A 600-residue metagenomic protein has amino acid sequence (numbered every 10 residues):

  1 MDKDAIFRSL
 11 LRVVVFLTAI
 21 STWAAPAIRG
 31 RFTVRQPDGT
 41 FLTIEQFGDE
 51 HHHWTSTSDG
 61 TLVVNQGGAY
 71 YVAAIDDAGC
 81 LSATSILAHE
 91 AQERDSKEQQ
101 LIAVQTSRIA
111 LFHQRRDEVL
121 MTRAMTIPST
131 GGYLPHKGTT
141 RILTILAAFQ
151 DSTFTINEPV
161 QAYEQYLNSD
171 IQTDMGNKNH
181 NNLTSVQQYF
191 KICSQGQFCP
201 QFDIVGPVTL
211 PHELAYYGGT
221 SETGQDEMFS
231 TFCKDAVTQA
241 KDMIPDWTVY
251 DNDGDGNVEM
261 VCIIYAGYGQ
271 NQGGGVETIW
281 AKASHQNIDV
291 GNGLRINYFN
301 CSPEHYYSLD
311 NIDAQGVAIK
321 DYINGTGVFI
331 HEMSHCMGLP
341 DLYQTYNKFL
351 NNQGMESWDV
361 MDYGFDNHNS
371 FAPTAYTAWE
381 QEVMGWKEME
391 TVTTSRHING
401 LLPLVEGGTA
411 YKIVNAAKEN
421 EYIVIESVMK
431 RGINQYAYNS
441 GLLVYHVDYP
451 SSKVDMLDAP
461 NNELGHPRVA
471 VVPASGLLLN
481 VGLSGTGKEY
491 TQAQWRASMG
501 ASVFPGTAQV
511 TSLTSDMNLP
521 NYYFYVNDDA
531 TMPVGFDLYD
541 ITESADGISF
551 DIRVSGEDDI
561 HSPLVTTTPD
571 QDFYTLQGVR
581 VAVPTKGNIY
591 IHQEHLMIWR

Functional and structural regions predicted by a protein language model:
M1-P26: Bacterial Sec-dependent N-terminal signal peptides
A5, N588-R600: C-terminal tail/sorting-segment detector
W23-G131, A416: N-terminal prosegments of processed precursors
T33, V328, Q571-D572: A residue-level detector for well-ordered beta-strand positions
L42-I44, H52-S56, V72, L81-A83 (+5 more regions): Short, solvent-exposed loop/turn elements at domain surfaces
Q99-F329, P340-F349, V447, S452-V554: Propeptide-to-catalytic entry region of secreted or membrane-anchored zinc metalloproteases
M260-C262, A266-N439, Y449-P450: Extracellular hydrolytic enzyme modules, especially secreted metalloproteases of the metzincin/thermolysin-like class
R553-R580: Residue-level detector of functionally pivotal "anchor" positions at catalytic/ligand-binding pockets or at interdomain
